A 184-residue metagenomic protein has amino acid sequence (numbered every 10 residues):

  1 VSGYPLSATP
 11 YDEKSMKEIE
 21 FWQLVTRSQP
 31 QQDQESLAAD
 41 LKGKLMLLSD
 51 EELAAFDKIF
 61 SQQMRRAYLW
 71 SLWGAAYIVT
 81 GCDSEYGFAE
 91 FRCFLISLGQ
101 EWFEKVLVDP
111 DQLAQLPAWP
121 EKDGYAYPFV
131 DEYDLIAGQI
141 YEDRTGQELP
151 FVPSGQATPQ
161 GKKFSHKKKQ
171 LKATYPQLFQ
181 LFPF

Functional and structural regions predicted by a protein language model:
P5: Short polybasic linear motifs
P10-L69: N-terminal domain-onset segments
Y11-K14, W22, P30, T145-F184: Long, solvent-exposed, polar/charged low-complexity segments
K14-K17, K42-K44, K58, K105 (+3 more regions): Context-gated lysine
F21-V25, L37, L41-L45, F60 (+6 more regions): Generic structural signal of hydrophobic/aromatic residues within well-ordered alpha-helices of folded domains
G43-E121: Core of folded catalytic or high-affinity ligand/protein-binding domains in predominantly eukaryotic proteins
L116-F164: An amphipathic alpha-helical core segment
